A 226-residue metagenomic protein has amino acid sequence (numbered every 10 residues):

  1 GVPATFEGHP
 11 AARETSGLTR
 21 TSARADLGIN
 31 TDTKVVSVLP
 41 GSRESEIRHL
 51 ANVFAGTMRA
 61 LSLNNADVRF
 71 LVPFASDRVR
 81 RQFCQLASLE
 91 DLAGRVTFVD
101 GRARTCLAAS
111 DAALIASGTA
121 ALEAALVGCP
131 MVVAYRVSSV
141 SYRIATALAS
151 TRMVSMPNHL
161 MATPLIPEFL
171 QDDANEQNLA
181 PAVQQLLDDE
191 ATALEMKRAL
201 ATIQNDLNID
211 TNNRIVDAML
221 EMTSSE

Functional and structural regions predicted by a protein language model:
G1-E226: Nucleotide-activated sugar donor-binding and catalytic core shared by glycosyltransferases and related lipid-linked
